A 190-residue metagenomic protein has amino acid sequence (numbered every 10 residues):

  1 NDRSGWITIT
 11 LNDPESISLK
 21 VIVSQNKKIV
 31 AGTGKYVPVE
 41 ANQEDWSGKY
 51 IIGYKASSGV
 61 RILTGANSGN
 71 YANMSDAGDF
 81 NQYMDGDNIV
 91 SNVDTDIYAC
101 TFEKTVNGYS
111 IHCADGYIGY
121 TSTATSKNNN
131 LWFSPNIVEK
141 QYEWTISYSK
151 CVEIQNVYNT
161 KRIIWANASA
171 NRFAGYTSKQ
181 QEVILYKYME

Functional and structural regions predicted by a protein language model:
D2-D13, I164: A short beta-strand micro-motif common to beta-rich folds, especially ectodomain repeats
S4-W6, K20, K49: Exposed beta-strand and adjacent loop surfaces of beta-rich binding modules that mediate intermolecular recognition
T10-L11, S24, I154: Intrinsically disordered, low-complexity peptide-like regions
D13, V21, K187-E190: Intrinsic disorder/low-complexity segments
D13-E15, Y158: Short loop/turn positions at the edges of beta-strands in beta-sheet-rich folds
E15-K28: C-terminal edge beta-strand
K28-E190: Lectin-like carbohydrate-binding module/patch detector with strong preference for beta-trefoil
